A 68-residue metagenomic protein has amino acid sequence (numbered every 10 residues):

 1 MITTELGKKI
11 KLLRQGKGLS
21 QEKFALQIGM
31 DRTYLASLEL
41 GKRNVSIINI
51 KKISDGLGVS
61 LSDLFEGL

Functional and structural regions predicted by a protein language model:
M1-G16: A short, Lys/Arg-rich alpha-helix, primarily the initiator
K11, E22, K51: Residues within the helices of the helix-turn-helix
K11, Q15, G29, L40-K42: Residue-level detection of the helix-turn-helix DNA-binding "recognition helix"
Q15, L26, D55: Alpha-helical residues within the helix-turn-helix
G16, F65-L68: Short, charged recognition helix plus adjacent turn of helix-turn-helix-like nucleic-acid-binding domains
L19-S37: Short alpha-helical DNA-recognition segment
L40, V59, E66: Short, conserved catalytic or interaction motifs in soluble domains
N49-D63: DNA major-groove recognition helix of helix-turn-helix/homeodomain DNA-binding modules
